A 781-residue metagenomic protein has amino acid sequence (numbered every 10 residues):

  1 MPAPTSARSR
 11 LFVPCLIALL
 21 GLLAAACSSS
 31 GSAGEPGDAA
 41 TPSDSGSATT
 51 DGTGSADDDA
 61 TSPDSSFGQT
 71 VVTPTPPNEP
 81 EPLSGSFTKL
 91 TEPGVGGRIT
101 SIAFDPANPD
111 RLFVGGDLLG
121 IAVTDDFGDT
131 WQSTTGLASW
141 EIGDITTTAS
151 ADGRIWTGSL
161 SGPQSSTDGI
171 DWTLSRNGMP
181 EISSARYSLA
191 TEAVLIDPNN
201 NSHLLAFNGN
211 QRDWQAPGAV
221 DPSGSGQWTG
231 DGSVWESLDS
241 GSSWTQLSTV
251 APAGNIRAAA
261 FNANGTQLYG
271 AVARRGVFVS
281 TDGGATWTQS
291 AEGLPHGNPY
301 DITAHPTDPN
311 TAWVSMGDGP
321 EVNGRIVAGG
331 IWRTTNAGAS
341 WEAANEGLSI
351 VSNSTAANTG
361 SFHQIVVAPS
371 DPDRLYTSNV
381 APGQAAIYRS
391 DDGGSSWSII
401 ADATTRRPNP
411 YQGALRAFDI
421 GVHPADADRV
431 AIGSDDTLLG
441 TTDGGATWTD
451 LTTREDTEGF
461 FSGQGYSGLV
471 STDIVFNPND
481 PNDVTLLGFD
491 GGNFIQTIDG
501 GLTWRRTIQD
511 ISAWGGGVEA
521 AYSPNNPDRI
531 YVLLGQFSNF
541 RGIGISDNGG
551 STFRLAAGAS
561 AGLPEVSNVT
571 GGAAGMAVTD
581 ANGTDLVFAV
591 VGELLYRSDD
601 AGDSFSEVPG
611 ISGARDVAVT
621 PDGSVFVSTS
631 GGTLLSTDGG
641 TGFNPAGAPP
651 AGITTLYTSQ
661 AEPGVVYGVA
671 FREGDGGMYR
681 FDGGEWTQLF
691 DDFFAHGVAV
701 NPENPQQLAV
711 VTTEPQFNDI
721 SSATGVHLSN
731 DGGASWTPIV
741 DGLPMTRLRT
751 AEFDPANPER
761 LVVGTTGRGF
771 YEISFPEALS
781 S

Functional and structural regions predicted by a protein language model:
C27-E81, S780-S781: Ser/Thr-rich, Pro/Gly/Ala-heavy low-complexity intrinsically disordered linkers and tails of secreted extracellular
E79-G97, D129-W140, S166-A185, D231 (+12 more regions): Trp- and S/T/G-rich repeat-edge/linker motifs of beta-rich repeat architectures
P106-N108, A149-D152, I196-N200, A263-N264 (+10 more regions): Residue-level detector of Asp-centered blade-edge/turn motifs that repeat once per structural unit in beta-propeller
L118, S161, N210-Q211, R274 (+11 more regions): Residue-level signature of beta-propeller blades and closely related beta-rich strand-turn architectures in secreted
G120-V123, S161-S165, G232-E236, G276-V279 (+10 more regions): A short loop-to-beta-strand structural motif that recurs across blades of beta-propeller domains
T124-D125, S165-S166, P198, S237-L238 (+18 more regions): Conserved Ser/Thr-centered positions that define the repeating blades of beta-propeller domains
G209-T229, G317-G329, G535, T713-S722: Short, conserved, GDST-rich strand-edge loop motifs in beta-rich repeat architectures
T746-S781: Blade-level signature of beta-propeller repeat domains, shared across WD40, Kelch, NHL, RCC1 and BNR/Asp-box propellers
